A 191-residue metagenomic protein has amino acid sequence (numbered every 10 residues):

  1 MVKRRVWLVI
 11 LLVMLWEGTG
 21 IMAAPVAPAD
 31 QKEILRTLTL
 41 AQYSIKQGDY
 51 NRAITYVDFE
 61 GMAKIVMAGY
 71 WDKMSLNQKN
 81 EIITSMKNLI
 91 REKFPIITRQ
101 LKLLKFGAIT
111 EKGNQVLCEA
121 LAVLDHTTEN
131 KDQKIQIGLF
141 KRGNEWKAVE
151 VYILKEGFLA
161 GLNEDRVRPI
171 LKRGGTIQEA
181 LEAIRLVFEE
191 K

Functional and structural regions predicted by a protein language model:
M1-L8: Bacterial N-terminal signal peptides that target proteins for export
V9-G18: Bacterial N-terminal signal peptides
G18-P25: Sec/Tat signal peptide C-region and signal peptidase I cleavage site
A24, T84-K134, L181-K191: Surface-exposed, charged secondary-structure patches
P25-T98: Early exported N-terminus immediately downstream of N-terminal targeting peptides
Q47, K73-N80, K112, N130 (+5 more regions): Surface-exposed, polar/charged faces of alpha-helical domains in mature secreted/periplasmic/lumenal proteins
D132-N163: Short beta-strand edge/turn micro-motifs at domain boundaries
V151-K191: Low-complexity, intrinsically disordered terminal/linker segments enriched in charged and Gly/Pro repeats
